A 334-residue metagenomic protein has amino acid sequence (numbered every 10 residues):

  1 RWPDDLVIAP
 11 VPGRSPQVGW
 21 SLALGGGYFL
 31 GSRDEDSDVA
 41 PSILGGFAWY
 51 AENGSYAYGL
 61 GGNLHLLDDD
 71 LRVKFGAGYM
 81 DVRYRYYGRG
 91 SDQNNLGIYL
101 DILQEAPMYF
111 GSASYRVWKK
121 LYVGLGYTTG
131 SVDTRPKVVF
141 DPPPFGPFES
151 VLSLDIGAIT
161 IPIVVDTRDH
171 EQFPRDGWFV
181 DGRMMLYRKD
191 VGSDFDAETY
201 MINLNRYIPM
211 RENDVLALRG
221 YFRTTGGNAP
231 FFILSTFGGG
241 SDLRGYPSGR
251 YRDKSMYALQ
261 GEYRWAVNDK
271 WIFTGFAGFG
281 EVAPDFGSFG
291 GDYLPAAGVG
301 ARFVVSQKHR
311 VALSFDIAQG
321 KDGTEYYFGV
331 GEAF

Functional and structural regions predicted by a protein language model:
W2-I8, P12-D155, D253, A312 (+1 more regions): Gram-negative/organellar outer-membrane beta-barrel architecture
D5-R14, V39-Y50, Y58, W178-R188 (+5 more regions): Transmembrane beta-strand segments that form the barrel wall of outer-membrane beta-barrel proteins
L6, L22, L121, I159 (+6 more regions): Hydrophobic core residues within well-ordered beta-strands of beta-rich domains
L24-G31, L60-G62, I161-T167, I202-R206 (+2 more regions): Short, well-ordered amphipathic alpha-helices
R33-E35, D69-V73, K120-V123, H170-Q172 (+3 more regions): Repeated loop/turn-to-beta-strand initiation elements of outer-membrane beta-barrel proteins
P147-E149, G157-V267, F273-F279, A283-P284: C-terminal outer-membrane beta-barrel translocator/porin domains of Gram-negative envelope proteins and their
T160-I161, G298-K308, G323-F334: Outer-membrane beta-barrel "beta-signal"
P284-D292, F303-V305: C-terminal soluble interaction/assembly domains
